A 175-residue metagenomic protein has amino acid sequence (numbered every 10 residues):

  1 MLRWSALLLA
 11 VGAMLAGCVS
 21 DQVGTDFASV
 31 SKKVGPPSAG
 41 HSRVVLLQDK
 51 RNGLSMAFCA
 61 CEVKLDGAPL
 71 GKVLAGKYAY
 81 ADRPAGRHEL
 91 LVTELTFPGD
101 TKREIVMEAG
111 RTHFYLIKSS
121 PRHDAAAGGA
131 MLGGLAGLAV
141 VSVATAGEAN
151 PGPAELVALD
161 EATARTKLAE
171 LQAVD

Functional and structural regions predicted by a protein language model:
M1-C18: Sec-dependent bacterial lipoprotein signal peptides
C18-D175: Short loop/turn and low-complexity linker motifs enriched in small/turn-promoting residues
